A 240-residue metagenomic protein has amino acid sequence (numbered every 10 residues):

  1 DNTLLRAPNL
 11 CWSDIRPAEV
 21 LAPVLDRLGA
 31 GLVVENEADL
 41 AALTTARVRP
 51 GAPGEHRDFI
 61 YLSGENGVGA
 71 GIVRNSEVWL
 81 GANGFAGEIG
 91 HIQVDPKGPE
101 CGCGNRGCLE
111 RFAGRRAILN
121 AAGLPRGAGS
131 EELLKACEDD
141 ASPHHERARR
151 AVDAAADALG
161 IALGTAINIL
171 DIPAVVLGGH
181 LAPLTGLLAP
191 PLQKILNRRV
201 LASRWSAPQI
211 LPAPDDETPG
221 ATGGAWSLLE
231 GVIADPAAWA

Functional and structural regions predicted by a protein language model:
D1-R116, L229, D235-A240: Phosphate-binding/catalytic loop of phosphoryl-transfer enzymes
A22, D26-A30, V48-E55, K97-E100 (+1 more regions): ATP-binding/phosphotransfer module of carbohydrate and carboxylate kinases, centering on a glycine-rich
